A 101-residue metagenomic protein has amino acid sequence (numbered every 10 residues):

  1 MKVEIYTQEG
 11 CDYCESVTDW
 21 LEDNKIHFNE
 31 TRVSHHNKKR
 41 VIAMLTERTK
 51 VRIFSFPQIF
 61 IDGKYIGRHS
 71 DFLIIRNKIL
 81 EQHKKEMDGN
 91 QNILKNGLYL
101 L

Functional and structural regions predicted by a protein language model:
M1-T31: Local sequence-structure signature of Cys/Sec-based thiol-disulfide redox active-site neighborhoods
K2, I93-L101: N-terminal leader/targeting and pre-domain segments
G10, S34, K64-Y65: Short beta->alpha junction loops/turns
E15-D19, R40, S70: Generic recognition of short, well-ordered alpha-helical segments
L21, A43-E47, I75-I79: Short, aromatic/basic amphipathic alpha-helical patches
V33-I53: Thioredoxin-like thiol-disulfide oxidoreductase module
T49-F60, H69: Structural micro-motif
I61-Q91: Non-catalytic, surface beta->alpha helical segment in thiol-disulfide oxidoreductase systems
